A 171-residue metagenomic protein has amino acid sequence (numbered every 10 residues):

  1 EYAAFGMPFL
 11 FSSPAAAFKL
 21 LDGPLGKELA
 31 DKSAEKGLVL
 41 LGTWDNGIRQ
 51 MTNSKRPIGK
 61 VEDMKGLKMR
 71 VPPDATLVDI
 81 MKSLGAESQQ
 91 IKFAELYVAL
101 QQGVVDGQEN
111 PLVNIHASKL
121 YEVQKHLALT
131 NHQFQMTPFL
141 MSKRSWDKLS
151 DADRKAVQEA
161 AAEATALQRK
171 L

Functional and structural regions predicted by a protein language model:
E1-A16, P24-K27, D31-L171: N-terminal secretory/targeting leader peptides
